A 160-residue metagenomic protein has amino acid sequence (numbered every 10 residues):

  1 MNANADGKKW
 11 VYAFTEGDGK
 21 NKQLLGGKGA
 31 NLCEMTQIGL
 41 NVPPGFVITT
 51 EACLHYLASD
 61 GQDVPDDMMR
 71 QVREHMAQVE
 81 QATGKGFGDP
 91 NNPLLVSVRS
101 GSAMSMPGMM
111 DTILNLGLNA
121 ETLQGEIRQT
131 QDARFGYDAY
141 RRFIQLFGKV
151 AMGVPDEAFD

Functional and structural regions predicted by a protein language model:
M1-D160: N-terminal beta-alpha lobe that positions the nucleotide/phosphoryl donor in ATP/NTP-coupled carboxylate activation
